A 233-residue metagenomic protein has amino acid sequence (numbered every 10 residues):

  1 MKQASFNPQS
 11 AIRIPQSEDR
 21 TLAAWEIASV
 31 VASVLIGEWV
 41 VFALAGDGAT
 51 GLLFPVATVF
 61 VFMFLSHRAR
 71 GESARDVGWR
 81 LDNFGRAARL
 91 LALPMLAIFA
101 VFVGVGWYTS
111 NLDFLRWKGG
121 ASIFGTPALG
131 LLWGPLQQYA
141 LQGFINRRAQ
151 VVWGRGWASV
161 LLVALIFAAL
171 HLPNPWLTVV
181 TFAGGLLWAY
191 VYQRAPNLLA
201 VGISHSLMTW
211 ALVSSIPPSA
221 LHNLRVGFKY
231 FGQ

Functional and structural regions predicted by a protein language model:
M1-A74, R86, V213-Q233: N-terminal, membrane-interfacial amphipathic/helix-forming hydrophobic leader that caps and precedes the first
P15-R20, G119-F124, L136-R147, L161-L170: Short juxtamembrane and helix-loop transition motifs at transmembrane-helix boundaries in membrane proteins
A24, A28-S29, L53, A88-A92 (+4 more regions): Hydrophobic alpha-helical transmembrane segments
A32-V41, I98-V105, A164-P173, S206-I216: Aromatic-anchored segments of alpha-helical transmembrane domains
L44-L52, S73-L136, N146-R147, V151-V152 (+1 more regions): Juxtamembrane helix-loop-helix connectors linking adjacent transmembrane helices in multi-pass membrane enzymes
L53-V61, I123-A128, L136, A140 (+3 more regions): Membrane-embedded alpha-helical segments of multi-pass membrane proteins, especially the transmembrane helices
Y139-L162, Y190-N197: Membrane-interface helix/loop boundary segments of multi-pass membrane proteins
T178-Q233: Functionally important transmembrane alpha-helices
